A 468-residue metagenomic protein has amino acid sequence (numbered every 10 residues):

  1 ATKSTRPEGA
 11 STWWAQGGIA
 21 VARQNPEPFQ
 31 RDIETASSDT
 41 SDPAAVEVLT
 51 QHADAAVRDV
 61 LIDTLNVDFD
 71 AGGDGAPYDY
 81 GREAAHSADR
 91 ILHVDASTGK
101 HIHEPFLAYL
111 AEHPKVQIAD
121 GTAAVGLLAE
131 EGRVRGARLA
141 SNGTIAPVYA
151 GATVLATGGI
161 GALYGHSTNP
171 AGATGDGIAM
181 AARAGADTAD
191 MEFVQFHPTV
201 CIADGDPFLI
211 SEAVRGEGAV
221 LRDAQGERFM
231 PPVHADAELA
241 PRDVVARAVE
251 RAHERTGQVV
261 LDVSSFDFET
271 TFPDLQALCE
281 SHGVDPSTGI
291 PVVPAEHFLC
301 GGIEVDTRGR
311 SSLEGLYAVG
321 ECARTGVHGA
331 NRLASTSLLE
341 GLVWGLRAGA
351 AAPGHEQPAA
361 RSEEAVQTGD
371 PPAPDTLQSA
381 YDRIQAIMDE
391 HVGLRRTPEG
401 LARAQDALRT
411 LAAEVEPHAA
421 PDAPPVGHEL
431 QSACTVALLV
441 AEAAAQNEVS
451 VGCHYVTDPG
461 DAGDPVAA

Functional and structural regions predicted by a protein language model:
S4-E34, S38, F208-S211: Conserved N-terminal glycine-rich FAD pyrophosphate-binding loop of Rossmann-like flavoproteins
P7, W14-Q16, D59, D68-G81 (+5 more regions): Glycine- and aromatic-enriched mobile tails/lids
A36-D79: Rossmann-like flavin
A44-D54, D89-A108, A119, S167-G175 (+2 more regions): Short beta-strand to alpha-helix junction loop
D63-T144, A156, H197-I202, L221: Conserved redox-cofactor binding core of oxidoreductases
G143-A152, S311-G315: Core beta-strand elements of the Rossmann-like FAD/NAD(P) dinucleotide-binding domain in flavoenzyme oxidoreductases
A152-F208, L338, L342-W344: Glycine-rich loop(s) and the adjacent beta-strand/alpha-helix scaffold that form part
M180, A186-T288, A351: An anion/pyrophosphate-binding glycine-rich loop and adjacent beta-alpha core in soluble alpha-beta enzymes
